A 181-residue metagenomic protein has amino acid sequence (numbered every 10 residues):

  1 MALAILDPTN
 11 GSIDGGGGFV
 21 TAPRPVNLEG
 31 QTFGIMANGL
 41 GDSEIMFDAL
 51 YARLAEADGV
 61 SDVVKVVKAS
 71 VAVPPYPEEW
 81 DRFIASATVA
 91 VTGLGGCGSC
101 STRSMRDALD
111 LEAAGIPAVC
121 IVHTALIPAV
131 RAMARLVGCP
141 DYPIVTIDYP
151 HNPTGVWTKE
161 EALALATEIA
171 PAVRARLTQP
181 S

Functional and structural regions predicted by a protein language model:
M1-P23: N-terminal amphipathic/basic leader segments beginning at the initiator methionine
G16-G17, S70-D81: Structural motif
Q31, I35-A52: Glycine-rich phosphate/diphosphate-binding loop of Rossmann-like nucleotide-binding domains
E56-A69, Y142-D148: Short beta-strand elements in bilobed, periplasmic/extracellular small-molecule ligand-binding domains
T92, P117-V122: Short hydrophobic alpha-helical runs that function as membrane-insertion/retention elements
S101-E112: Short Gly/Thr/Asp-enriched flexible loops that form oxyanion-binding sites at enzyme active sites
I147-S181: A charged, well-structured terminal subsegment
